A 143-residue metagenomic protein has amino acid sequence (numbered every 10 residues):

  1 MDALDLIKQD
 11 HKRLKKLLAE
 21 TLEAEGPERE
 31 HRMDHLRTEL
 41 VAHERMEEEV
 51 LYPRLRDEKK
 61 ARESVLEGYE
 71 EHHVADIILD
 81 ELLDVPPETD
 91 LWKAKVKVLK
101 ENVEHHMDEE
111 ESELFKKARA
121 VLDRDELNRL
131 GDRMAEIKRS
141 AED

Functional and structural regions predicted by a protein language model:
M1-D143: Small-residue-biased structural context
